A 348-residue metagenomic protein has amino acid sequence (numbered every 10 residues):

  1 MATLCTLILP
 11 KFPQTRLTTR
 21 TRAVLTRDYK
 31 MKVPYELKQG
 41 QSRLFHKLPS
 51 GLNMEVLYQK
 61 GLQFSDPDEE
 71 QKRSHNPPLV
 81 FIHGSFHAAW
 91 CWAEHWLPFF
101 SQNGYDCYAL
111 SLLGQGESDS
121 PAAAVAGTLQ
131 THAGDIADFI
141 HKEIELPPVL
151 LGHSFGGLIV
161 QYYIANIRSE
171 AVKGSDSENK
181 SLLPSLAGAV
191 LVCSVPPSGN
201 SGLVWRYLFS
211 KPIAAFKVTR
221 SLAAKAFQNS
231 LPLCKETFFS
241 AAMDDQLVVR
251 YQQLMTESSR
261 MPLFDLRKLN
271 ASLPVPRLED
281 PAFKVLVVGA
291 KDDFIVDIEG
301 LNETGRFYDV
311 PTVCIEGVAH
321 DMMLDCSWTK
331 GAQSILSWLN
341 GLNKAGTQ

Functional and structural regions predicted by a protein language model:
N76, G84-A88, S154, K291: Active-site glycine-rich loops that stabilize anionic/oxyanionic intermediates across multiple enzyme folds
S85-L97, E299: The serine-hydrolase catalytic nucleophile loop
F99-P121: Conserved alpha/beta-hydrolase
T131-P148: Conserved acidic catalytic loop of the alpha/beta-hydrolase fold
G174-S221, L266-L269: Flexible "cap/lid" loop of the alpha/beta hydrolase fold
P281, V287-G289, D293: Short beta-strand/loop motif that positions the catalytic acidic residue of the alpha/beta-hydrolase fold
F294-G300: Conserved alpha/beta-hydrolase "acid-adjacent" motif
D309-Q348: Catalytic active-site module of serine/aspartate enzymes centered on a nucleophile-bearing elbow/loop
